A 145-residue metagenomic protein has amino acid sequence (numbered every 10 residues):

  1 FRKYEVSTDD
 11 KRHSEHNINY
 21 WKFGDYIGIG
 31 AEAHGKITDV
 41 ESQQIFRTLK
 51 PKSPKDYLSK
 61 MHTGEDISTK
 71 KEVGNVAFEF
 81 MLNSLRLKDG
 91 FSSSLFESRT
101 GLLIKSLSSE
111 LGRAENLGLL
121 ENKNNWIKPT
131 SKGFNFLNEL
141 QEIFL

Functional and structural regions predicted by a protein language model:
F1-L102: C-terminal scaffold of the Radical SAM
E5, E115-N125: A short, conserved structural fragment
H13-I18, L117-L120, N135: Short secondary-structure transition/capping segments
L85-L87, L111, L119-L120: Generic leucine side-chain signal with a strong bias for well-ordered alpha-helical environments
G101-E115: Short amphipathic alpha-helical interaction segments
W126-T130: Minor-groove-contacting beta-hairpin "wing" of winged helix-turn-helix DNA-binding domains
K132-L145: Short, amphipathic alpha-helical interaction segments positioned at domain boundaries
